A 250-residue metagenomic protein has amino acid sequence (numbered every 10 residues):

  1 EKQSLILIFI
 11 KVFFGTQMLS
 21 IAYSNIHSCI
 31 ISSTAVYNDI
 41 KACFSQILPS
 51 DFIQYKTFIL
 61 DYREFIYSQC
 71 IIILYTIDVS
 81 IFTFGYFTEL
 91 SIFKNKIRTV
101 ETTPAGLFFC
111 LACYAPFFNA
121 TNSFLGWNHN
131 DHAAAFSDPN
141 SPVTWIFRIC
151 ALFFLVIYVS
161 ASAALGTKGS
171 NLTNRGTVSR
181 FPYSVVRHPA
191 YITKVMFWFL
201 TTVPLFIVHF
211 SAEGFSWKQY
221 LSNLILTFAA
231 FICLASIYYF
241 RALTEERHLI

Functional and structural regions predicted by a protein language model:
E1-L172, L200-H248: Membrane-anchoring alpha-helices and their flanking helix-loop junctions
R175-Y183, I192: Alpha-helical membrane-protein architecture signal
H188: Short, conserved phosphate/pyrophosphate- and ester-handling motifs at nucleotide-, phospho-/glycolipid
I192-T193, E246: Internal amphipathic alpha-helical segments of the cytochrome P450 catalytic fold
